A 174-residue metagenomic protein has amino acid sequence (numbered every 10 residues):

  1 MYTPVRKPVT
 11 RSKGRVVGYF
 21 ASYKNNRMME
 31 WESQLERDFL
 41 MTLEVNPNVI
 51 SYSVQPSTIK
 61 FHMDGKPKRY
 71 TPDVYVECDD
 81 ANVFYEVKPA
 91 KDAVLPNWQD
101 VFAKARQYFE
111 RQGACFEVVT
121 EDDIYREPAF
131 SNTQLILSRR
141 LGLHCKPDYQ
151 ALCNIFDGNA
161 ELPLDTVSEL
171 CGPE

Functional and structural regions predicted by a protein language model:
M1-E174: Electrostatic, structured charged patches in enzyme active sites and in nucleic-acid/phosphate-binding
